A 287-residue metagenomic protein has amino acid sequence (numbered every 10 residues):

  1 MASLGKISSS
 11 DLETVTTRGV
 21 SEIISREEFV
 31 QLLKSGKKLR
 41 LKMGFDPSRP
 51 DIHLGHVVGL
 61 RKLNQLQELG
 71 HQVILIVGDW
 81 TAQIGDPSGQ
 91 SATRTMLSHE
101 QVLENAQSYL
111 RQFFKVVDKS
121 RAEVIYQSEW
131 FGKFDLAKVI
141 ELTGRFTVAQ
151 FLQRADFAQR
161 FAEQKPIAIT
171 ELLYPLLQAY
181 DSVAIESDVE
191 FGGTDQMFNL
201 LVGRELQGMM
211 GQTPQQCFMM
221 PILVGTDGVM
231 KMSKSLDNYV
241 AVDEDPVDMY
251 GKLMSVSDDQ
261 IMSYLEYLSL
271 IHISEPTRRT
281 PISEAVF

Functional and structural regions predicted by a protein language model:
A2-K42: Positively charged, low-complexity intrinsically disordered leader regions
V20, M96-M219: Divalent-metal (Mg2+/Mn2+/Ca2+)-assisted nucleotide/phosphate chemistry catalytic cores
R26-P87, V189-M197, G203: N-terminal catalytic cores of NTP/NDP-binding nucleotidyl/phosphoryl-transfer enzymes
N64-V117: Well-ordered mid-protein domain cores that form the structural environment of catalytic cofactors
T93-L97, Q127, F131, R204-Q212 (+1 more regions): Conserved phosphate-binding loops in nucleotide/dinucleotide-binding enzymes
M220-T226, L270: A glycine-rich phosphate-binding loop feature that marks nucleotide/adenosyl-phosphate handling sites
S257, I261-L270, S274: Predominantly late transmembrane helices and immediately cytosolic-facing juxtamembrane segments
I271-F287: Single conserved hydrophobic/aromatic residue that forms the stacking wall/gate of nucleotide- or nucleobase-binding
